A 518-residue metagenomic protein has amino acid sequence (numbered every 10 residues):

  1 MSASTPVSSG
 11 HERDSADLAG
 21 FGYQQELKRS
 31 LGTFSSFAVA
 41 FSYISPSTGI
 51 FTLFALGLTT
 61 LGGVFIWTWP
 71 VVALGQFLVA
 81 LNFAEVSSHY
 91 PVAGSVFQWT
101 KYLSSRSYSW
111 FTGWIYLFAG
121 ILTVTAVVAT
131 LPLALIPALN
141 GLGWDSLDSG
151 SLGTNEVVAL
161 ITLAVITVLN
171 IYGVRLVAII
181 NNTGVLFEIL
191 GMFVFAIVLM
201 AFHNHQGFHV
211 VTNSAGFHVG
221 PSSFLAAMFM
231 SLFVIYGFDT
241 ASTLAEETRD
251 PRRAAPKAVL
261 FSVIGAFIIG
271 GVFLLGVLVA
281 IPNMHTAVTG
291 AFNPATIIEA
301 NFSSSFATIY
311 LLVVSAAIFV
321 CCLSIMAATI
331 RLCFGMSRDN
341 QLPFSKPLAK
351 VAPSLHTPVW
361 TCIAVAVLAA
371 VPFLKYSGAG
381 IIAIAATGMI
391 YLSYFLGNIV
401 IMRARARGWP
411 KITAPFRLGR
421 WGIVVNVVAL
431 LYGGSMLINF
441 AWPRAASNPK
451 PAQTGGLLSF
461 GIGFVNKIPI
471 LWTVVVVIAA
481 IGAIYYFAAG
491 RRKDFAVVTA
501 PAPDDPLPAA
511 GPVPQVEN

Functional and structural regions predicted by a protein language model:
M1-F54, L58-V64, F77-L81, T212 (+1 more regions): Membrane-interface "cap" regions at the ends of multi-pass membrane proteins
T48-S149, S262-I268, V272, L471-I478: Extracellular loop-to-transmembrane helix junctions
F65-I66, L142-E156, N182-T308, L457: Helix-loop-helix junctions that connect adjacent transmembrane segments in multi-pass membrane transporters
V92, I115-T130, I235, D239-T248 (+2 more regions): Membrane-helix boundary/coupling elements in multi-pass transport proteins
Q98-K101, V128-V157, G191, A245-G265 (+2 more regions): Helix-loop-helix connectors at the membrane interface of multi-pass transporters/channels
Q98-T100, S105, I136-W144, A258-L323 (+2 more regions): TM-loop-TM module centered on a large, flexible mid-protein loop between adjacent transmembrane helices in multi-pass
T154-H205, V259-I264, A383-G397, W421-Y432 (+2 more regions): Membrane-interface loop-to-helix entry segments
G380-I390, R420-N518: A generic transmembrane alpha-helix motif of multi-pass inner-membrane proteins
